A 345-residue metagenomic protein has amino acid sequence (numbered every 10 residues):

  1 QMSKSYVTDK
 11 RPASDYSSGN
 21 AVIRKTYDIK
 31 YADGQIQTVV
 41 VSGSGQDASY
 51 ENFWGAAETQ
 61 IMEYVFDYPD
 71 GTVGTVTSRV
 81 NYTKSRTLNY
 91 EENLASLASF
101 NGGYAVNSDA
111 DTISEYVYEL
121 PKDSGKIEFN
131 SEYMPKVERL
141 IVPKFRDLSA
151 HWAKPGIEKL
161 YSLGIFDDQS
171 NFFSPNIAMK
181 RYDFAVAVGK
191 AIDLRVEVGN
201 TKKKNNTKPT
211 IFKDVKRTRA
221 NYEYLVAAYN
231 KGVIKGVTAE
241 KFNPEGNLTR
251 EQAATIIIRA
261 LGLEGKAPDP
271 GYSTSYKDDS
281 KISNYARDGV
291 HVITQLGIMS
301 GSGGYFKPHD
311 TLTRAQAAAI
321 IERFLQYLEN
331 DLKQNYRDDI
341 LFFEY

Functional and structural regions predicted by a protein language model:
M2-K144: Extended, non-transmembrane interaction/recognition domains
E115-K154, D167-Y182, A191-Y222, I234-N247 (+4 more regions): Feature responds to low-complexity, polar/acidic, surface-exposed segments characteristic of secreted/exported proteins
E158-S162, A187-L194, I256-L263, G289-L296 (+1 more regions): Glycine-rich, acidic and aromatic/proline-enriched surface loops and short helix-turn segments that act as binding
G164, G232, G297: Phosphate/pyrophosphate-binding loop motifs in nucleotide- or prenyl diphosphate-using proteins
L312-T313, I320: Disulfide-stabilized extracellular recognition modules
